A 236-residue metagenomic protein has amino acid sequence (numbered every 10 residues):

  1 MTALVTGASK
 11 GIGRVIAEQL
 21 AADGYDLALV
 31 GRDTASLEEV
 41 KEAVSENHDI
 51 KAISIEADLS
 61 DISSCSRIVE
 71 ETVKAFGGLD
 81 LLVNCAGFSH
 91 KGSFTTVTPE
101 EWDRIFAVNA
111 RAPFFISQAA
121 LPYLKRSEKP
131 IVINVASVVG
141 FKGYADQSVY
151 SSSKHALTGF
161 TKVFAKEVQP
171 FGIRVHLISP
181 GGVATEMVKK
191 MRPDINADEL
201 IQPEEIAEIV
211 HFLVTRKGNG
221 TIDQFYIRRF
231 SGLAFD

Functional and structural regions predicted by a protein language model:
S9-K10: Conserved glycine-rich cofactor-binding loop
D23-E39: Conserved glycine-rich Rossmann-like NAD(P)H-binding loop of the short-chain dehydrogenase/reductase
T34, E56-R67, P99: The beta1-alpha1 cofactor-binding region of Rossmann-like NAD(H)/NADP(H)-dependent oxidoreductases
S93-F94, E101-D103: Substrate-binding pocket helix/loop in short-chain dehydrogenase/reductase
S117, S153: Active-site helix of classical SDR
S137: Residue(s) in the substrate-gating loop at a strand-loop-helix junction that position the organic substrate next
L177, T185, P193-F235: C-terminal helical subdomain
